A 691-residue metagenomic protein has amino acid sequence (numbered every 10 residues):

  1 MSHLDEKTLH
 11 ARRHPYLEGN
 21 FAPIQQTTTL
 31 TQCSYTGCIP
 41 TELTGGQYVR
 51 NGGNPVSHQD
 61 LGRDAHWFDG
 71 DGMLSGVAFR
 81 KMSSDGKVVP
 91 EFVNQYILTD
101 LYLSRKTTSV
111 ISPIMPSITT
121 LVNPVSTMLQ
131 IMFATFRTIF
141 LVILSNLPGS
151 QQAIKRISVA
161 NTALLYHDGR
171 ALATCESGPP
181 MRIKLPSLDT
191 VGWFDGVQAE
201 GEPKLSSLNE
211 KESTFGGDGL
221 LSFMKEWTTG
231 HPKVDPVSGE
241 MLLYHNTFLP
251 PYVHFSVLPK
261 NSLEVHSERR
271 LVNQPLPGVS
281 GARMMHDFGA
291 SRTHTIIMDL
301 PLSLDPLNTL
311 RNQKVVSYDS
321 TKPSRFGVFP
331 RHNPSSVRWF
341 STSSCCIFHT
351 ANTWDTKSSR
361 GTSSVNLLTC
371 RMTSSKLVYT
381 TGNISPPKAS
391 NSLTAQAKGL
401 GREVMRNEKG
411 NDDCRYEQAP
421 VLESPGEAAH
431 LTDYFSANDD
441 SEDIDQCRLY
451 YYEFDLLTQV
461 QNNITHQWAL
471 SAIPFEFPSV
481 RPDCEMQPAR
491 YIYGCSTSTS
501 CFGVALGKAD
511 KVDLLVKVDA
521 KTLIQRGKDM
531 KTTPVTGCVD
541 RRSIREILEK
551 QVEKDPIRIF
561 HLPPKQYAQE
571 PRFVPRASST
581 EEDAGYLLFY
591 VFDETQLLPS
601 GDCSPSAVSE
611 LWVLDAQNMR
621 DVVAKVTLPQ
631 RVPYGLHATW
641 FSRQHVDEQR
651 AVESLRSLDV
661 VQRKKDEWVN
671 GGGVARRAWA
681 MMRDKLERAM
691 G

Functional and structural regions predicted by a protein language model:
M1-G691: Beta-propeller domains
